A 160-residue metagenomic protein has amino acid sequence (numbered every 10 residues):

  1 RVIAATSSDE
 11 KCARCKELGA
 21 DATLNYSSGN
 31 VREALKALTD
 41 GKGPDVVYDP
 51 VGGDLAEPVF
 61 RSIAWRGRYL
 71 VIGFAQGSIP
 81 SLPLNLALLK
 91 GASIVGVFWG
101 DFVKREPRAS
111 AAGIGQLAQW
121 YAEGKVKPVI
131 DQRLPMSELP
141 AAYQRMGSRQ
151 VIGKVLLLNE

Functional and structural regions predicted by a protein language model:
R1-P58, A109-A112: Adenosine-nucleotide cofactor-binding segment
C15, D54-V126, L158-E160: Glycine-rich phosphate-binding loop and adjacent beta-alpha segment of Rossmann(oid) nucleotide-cofactor-binding
L24, P80, Q132-P135: A structural signal for short, well-ordered beta-strand elements
A34, L38, S62, W120 (+1 more regions): CheY-like receiver
D40, A64, Q150-V151: Short conserved AdoMet
D45-Y48, R68-V71, P128-I130: Short catalytic-loop micro-motif centered on adjacent basic/acidic residues
A118, E123-R133, P140-E160: C-terminal capping/lid region of NAD(P)-dependent oxidoreductase domains
